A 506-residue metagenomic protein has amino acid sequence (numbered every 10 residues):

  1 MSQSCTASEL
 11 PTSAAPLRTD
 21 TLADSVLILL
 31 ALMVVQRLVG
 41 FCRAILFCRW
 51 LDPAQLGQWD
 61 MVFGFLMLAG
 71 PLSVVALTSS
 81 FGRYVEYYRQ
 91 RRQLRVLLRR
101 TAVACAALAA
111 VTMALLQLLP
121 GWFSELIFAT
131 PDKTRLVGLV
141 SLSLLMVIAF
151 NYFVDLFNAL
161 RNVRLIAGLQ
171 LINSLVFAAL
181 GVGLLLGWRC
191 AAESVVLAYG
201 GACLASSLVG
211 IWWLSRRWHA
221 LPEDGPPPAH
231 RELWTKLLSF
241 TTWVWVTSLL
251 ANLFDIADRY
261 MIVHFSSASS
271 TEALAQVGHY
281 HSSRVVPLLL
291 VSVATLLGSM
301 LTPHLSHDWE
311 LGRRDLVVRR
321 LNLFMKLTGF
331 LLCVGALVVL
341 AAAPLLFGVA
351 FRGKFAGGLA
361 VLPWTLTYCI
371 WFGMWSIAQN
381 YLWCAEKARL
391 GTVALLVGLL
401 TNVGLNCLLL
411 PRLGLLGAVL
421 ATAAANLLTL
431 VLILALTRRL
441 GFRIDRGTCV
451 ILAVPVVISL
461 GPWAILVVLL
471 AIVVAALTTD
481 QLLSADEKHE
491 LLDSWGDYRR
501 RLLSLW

Functional and structural regions predicted by a protein language model:
S2-S13, G461-W506: Membrane-proximal transmembrane or re-entrant/amphipathic helices at the cytosolic face
Q3-A7, D20-G82, M113-Q117, S143 (+2 more regions): Signature of the first transmembrane helix
D20, D24-Q36, G40, V62 (+5 more regions): Membrane-water interface segments that mark the loop-to-transmembrane alpha-helix transition
L22, P120-V140, L274, N322 (+1 more regions): Interfacial segments at transmembrane-helix termini and the short loops linking adjacent helices
S25-G40, N173, A198-G210, L214 (+3 more regions): Transmembrane helical elements of multi-pass membrane transporters/channels
V74-R89, A159, S283-M325, Q379-C384: Helix-loop junctions and terminal segments of transmembrane helices in multi-pass membrane transport/translocation
T134-G138, A167-H219, V397-N402, L415-L436 (+1 more regions): Hydrophobic alpha-helical transmembrane segments
M146-Q170, P363-V397, R439: Membrane-interface junctions at transmembrane-helix termini in multi-pass inner-membrane proteins
